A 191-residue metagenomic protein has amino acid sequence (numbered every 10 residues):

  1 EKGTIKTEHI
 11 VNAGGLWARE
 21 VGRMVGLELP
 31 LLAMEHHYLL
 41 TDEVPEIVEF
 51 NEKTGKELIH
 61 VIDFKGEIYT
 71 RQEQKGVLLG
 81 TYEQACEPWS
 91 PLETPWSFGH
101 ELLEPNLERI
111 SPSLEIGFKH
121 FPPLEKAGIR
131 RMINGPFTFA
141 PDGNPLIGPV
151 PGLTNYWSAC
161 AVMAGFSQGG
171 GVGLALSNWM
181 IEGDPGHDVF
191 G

Functional and structural regions predicted by a protein language model:
E1-L103, P112-P123: Flavin-dependent oxidoreductases
E57, K65, Q74, E87-W89 (+1 more regions): C-terminal catalytic lobe of FAD-dependent flavoproteins
